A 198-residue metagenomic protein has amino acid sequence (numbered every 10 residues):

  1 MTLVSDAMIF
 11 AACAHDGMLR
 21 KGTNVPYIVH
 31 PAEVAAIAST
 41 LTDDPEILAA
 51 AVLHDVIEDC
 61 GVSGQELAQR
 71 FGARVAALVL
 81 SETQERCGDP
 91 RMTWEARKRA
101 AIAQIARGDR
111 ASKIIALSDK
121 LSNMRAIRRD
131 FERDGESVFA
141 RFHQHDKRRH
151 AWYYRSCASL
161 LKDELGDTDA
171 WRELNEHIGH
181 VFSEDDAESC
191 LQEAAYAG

Functional and structural regions predicted by a protein language model:
M1-G198: Active-site helical microenvironments for divalent-metal-assisted chemistry
